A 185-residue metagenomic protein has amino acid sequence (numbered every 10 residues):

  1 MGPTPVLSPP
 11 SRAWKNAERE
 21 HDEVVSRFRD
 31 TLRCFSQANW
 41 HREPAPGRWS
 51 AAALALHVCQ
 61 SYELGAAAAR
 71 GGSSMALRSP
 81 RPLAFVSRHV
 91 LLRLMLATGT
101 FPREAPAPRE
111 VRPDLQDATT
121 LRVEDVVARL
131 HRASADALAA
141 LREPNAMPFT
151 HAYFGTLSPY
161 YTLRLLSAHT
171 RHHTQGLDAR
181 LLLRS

Functional and structural regions predicted by a protein language model:
M1-N16, L64-R129, S185: Short, helix-capping/interhelical loops that line the mouth of catalytic, cofactor-, or ligand-binding pockets
G2-T4, D30-N39, P102-E110, R142-T150: Short alpha-helical hairpin
P9-S11, H21-V24, A76, R132-A133 (+1 more regions): A generic short-segment signal for beta-strand/edge and adjacent turn/coil regions
A13-W14, H21, R27-F28, L32-P46 (+2 more regions): Long, hydrophobic N-terminal alpha-helical segment
A17-E20, V24, F28, S61 (+4 more regions): Alpha-helical packing segments of well-folded alpha/beta enzyme cores
E23, L115-A118, A179: Short linear motifs in intrinsically disordered/low-complexity regions
S36, S50, T119-R122, S158: Helix N-cap and loop-to-helix transition residues
H41-A97, A135-S185: Short, contiguous alpha-helical
